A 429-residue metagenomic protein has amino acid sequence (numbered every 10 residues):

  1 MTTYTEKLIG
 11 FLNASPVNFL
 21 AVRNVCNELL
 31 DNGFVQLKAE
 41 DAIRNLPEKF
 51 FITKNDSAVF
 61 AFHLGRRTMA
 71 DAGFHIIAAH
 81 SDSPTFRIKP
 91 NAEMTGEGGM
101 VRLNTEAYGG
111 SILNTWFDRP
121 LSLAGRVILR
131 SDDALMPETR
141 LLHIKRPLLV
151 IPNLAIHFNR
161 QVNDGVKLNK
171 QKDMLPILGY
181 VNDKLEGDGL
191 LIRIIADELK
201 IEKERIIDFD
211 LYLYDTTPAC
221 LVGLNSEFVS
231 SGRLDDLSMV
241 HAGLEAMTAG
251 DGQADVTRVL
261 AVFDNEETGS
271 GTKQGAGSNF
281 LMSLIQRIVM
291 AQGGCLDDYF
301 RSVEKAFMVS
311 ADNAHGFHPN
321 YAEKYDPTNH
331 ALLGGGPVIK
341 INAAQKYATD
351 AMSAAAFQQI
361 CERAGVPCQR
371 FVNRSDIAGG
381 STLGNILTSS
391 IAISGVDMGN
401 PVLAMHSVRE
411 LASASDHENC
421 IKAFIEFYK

Functional and structural regions predicted by a protein language model:
M1-K429: N-terminal hydrophobic/helix-forming segments and targeting peptides
